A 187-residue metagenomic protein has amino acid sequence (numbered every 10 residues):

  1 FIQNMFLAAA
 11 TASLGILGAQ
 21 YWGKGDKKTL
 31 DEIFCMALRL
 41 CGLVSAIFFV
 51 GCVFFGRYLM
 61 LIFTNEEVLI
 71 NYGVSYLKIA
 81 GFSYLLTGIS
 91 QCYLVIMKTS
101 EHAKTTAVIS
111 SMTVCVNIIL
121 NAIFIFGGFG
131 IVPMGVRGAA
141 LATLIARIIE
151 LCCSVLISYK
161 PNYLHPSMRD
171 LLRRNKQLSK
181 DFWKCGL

Functional and structural regions predicted by a protein language model:
F1-V50, T87-T106: Small-residue-rich hydrophobic transmembrane alpha-helices
F6-L7, S13, L61, Y76 (+3 more regions): Generic detector of short alpha-helix boundary/capping microenvironments and adjacent low-complexity segments
A9, V50, V114-C115, I148: Hydrophobic/small/kink-forming positions within alpha-helical transmembrane segments of polytopic membrane proteins
G18-S83, I131-G186: Short alpha-helical transmembrane segments in multi-pass integral membrane proteins
C41, I96-I123, R137-L144: Alpha-helical transmembrane segments of multi-pass membrane transporters/permeases
V50, Y58, C92-I96, C115 (+2 more regions): Alpha-helical transmembrane segments of multipass membrane proteins
N65-E66, I70-G73, L77, Y84-S111: Cytoplasmic helix-loop-helix junction between adjacent transmembrane helices in 12-TM secondary transporters
Q91-C92, S110-N117, E150, G186: Short, Lys/Arg-enriched charge-dense amphipathic segments
